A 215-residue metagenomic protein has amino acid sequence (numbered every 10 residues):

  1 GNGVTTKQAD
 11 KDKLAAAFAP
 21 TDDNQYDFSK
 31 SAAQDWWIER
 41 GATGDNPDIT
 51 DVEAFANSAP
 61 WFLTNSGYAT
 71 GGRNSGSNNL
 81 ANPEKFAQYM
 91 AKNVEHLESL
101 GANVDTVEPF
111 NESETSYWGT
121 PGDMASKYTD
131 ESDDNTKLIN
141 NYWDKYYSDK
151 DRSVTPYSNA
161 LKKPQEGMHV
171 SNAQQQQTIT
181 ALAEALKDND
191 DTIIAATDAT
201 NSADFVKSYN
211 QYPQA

Functional and structural regions predicted by a protein language model:
G1-D105, P109, T115-W118, A125-T136 (+3 more regions): N-terminal catalytic cores of secreted or lumenal carbohydrate-active enzymes
P83, E95, L100, P121-A215: Noncatalytic carbohydrate-binding groove/subsite architecture in carbohydrate-active enzymes
